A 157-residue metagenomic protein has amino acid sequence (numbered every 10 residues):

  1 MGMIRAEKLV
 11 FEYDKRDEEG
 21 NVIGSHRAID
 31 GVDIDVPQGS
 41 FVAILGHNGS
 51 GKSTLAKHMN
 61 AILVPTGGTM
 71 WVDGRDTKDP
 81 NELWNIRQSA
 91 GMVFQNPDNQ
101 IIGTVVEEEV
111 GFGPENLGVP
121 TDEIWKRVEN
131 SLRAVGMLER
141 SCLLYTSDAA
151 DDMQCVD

Functional and structural regions predicted by a protein language model:
A6, D122-R140: Conserved ABC ATPase "signature" region
L45-H47: The feature captures the beta-strand-to-loop junction immediately N-terminal to the Walker
N60: Helix-to-loop junction immediately C-terminal to a conserved catalytic motif
G68-K78, I86: Conserved ABC transporter NBD signature motif
D98, T104-E115, W125, E129: Short helical segment in ABC ATPase nucleotide-binding domains corresponding to the A-loop/adjacent helical element
Y145-D151: Conserved small/polar residues in nucleotide/adenosyl-binding loops
